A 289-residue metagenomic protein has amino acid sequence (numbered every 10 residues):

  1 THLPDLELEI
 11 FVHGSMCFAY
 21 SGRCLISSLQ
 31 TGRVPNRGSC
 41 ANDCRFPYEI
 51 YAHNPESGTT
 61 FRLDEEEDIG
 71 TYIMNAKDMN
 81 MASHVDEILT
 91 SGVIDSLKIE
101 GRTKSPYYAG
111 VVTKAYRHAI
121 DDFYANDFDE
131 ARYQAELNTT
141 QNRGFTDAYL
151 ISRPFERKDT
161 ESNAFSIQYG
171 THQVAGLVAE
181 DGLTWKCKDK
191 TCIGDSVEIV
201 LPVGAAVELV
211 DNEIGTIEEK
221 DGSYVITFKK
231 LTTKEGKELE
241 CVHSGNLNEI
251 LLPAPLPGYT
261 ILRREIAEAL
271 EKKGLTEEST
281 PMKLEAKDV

Functional and structural regions predicted by a protein language model:
T1-V289: Surface-exposed amphipathic alpha-helical tracts and adjacent flexible/coil segments at the periphery of soluble enzymes
